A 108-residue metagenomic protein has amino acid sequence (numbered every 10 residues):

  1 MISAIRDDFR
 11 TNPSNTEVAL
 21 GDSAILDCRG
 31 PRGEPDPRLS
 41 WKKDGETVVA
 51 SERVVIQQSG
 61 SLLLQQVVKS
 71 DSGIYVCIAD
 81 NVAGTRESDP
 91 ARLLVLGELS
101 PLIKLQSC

Functional and structural regions predicted by a protein language model:
M1-C108: Immunoglobulin-superfamily
